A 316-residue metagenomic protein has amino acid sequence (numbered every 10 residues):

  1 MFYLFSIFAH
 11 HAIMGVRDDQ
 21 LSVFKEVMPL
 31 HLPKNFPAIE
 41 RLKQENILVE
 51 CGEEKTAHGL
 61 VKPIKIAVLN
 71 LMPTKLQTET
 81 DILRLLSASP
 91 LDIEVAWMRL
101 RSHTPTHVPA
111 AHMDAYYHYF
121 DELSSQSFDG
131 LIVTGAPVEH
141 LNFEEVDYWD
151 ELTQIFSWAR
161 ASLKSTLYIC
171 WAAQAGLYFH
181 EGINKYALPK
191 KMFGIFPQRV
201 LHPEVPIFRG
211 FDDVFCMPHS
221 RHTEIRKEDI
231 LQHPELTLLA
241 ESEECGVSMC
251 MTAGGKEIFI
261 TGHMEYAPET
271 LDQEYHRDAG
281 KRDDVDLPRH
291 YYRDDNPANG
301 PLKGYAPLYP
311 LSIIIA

Functional and structural regions predicted by a protein language model:
M1-I7: Hydrophobic alpha-helical signal peptides and transmembrane signal-/tail-anchor segments that drive secretory-pathway
A9-A12: Short hydrophobic alpha-helical segments enriched in small aliphatic residues
G15-L100, L123, S127, Q154 (+1 more regions): Amide-donor transfer/coupling interface in amidating biosynthetic enzymes
D81-L83, H112, E145-Y148, E181-N184 (+1 more regions): Short, glycine/charged-enriched secondary-structure capping and boundary segments
H103-T104: Non-catalytic localization and substrate-recognition regions of ubiquitin/SUMO ligases
P109-S125: Glycine-rich, highly charged phosphate/nucleotide-binding loops
V133-H202: Cysteine-nucleophile active-site neighborhood
